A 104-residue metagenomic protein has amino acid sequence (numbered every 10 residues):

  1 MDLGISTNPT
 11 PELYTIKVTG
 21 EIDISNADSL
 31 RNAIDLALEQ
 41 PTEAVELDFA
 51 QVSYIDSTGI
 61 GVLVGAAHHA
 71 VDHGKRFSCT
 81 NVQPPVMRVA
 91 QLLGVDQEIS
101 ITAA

Functional and structural regions predicted by a protein language model:
M1-S53, G65-A104: STAS-like cytosolic regulatory interaction modules
D56: ABC-family nucleotide-binding domains
